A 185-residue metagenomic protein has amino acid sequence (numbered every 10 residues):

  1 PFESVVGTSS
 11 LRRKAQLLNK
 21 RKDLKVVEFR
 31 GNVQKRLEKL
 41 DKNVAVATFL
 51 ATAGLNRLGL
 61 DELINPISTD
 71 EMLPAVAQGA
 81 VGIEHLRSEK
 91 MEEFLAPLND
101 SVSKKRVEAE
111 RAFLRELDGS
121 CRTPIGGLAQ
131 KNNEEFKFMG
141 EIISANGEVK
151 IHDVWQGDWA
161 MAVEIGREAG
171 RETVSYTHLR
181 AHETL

Functional and structural regions predicted by a protein language model:
P1-L24: A conserved helix-loop-strand patch within extracytoplasmic ligand-binding domains of the periplasmic binding
G7-S9, F49-A51, E84, L128-Q130: Short beta-strand segments
L11-R12, A53, E183: Alpha-helix/helix-capping structural signal
E28-A109: Pocket-lining segment of extracytoplasmic ligand-binding domains
A109-A169: A C-terminal functional module that forms or caps the active site or interfaces directly with catalytic machinery
T173-V174: Acidic, proline/serine/threonine- and glycine-rich low-complexity intrinsically disordered segments
T177-T184: Conserved small/polar residues in nucleotide/adenosyl-binding loops
